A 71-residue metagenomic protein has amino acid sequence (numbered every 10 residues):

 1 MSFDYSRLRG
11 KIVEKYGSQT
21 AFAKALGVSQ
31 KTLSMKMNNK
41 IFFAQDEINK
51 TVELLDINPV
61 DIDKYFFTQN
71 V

Functional and structural regions predicted by a protein language model:
S2, R7-G10, K15, E53 (+1 more regions): Short, charged recognition helix plus adjacent turn of helix-turn-helix-like nucleic-acid-binding domains
R7, S18, A44-E47: Residues that mark the N-terminal boundary/hinge immediately upstream of a DNA-recognition element
L8, L26, L33, L54-L55: Generic leucine side-chain signal with a strong bias for well-ordered alpha-helical environments
Y16-M35: Short alpha-helical DNA-recognition segment
S29, K40-I41, Q69: The DNA-recognition helices of helix-turn-helix-type DNA-binding domains
K40-V52: Short, basic-rich loop-to-helix N-cap that marks the start of a DNA-contacting helix
